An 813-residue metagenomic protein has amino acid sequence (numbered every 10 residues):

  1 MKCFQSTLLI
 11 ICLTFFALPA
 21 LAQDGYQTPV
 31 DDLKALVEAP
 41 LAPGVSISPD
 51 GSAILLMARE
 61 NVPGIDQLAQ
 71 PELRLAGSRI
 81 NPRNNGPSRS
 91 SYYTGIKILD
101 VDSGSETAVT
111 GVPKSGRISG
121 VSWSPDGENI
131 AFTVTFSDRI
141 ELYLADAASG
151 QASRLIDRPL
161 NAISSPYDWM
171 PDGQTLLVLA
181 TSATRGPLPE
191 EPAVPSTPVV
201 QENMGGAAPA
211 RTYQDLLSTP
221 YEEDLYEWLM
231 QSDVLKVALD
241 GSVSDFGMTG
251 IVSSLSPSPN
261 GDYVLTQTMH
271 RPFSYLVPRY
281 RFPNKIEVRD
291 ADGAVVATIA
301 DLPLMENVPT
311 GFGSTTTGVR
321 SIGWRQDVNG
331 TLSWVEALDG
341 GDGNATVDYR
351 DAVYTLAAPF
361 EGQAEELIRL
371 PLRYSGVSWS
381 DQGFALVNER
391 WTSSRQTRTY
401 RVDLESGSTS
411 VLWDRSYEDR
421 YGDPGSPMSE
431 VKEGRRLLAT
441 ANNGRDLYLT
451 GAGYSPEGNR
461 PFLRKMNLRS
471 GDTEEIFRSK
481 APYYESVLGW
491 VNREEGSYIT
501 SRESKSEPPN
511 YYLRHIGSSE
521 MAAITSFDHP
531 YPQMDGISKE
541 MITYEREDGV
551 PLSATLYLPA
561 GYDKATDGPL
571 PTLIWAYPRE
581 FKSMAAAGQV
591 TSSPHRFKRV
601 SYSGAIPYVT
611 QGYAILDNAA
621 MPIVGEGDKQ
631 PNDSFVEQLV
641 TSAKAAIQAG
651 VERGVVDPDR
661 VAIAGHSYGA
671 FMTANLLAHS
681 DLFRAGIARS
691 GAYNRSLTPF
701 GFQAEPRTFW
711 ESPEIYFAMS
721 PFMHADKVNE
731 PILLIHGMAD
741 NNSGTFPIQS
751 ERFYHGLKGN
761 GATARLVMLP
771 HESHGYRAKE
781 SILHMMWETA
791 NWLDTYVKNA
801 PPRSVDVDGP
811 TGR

Functional and structural regions predicted by a protein language model:
M1-L8: Bacterial N-terminal signal peptides that target proteins for export
A17-P19: N-terminal signal peptide c-region/cleavage motif recognized by signal peptidases
A22-E520, S526-G536, P551, G588-Q589 (+1 more regions): Beta-propeller folds
S90-K97, V101, W575, A585 (+1 more regions): Active-site-proximal cap/loop segments of hydrolase catalytic domains
R271, L338-G340, F360, T392-S393 (+11 more regions): Short, glycine-/Ser/Thr-/acidic-enriched flexible segments
I286, L332-S333, L412, Y511 (+6 more regions): Conserved hydrophobic/aromatic pocket- or pore-lining residues that grip, position, or stack substrates in active sites
T525-G568: N-terminal cap/lid segment of alpha/beta-hydrolase-fold proteins
D567-R579: Short beta-strand element of the alpha/beta-hydrolase
